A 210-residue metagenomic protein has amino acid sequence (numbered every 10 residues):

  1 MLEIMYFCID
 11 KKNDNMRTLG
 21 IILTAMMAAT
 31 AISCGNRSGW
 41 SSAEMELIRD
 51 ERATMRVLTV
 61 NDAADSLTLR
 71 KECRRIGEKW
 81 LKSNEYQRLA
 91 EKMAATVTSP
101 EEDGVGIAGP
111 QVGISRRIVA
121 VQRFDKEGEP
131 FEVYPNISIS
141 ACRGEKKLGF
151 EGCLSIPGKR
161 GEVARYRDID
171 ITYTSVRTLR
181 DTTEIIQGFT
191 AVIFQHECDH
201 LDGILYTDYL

Functional and structural regions predicted by a protein language model:
M1-W40: Bacterial Sec-dependent N-terminal signal peptides
C34-L210: Positively charged
